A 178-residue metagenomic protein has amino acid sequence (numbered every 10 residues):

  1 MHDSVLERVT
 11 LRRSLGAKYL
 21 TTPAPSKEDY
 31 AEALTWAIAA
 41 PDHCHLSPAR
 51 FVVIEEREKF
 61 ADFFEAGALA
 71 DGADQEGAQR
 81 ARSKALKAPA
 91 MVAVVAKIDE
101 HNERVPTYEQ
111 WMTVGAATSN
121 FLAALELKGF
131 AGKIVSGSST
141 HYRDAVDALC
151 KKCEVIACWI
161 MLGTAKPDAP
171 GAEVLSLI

Functional and structural regions predicted by a protein language model:
M1-A17, K152-I178: C-terminal helix-cap and adjacent tail motif
M1-A88: N-terminal amphipathic, basic helical "cap/leader" segment at the start of enzyme domains
A37, V92, I98-V146: Small-aliphatic-rich amphipathic alpha-helix that forms the alpha element of a beta-alpha
L46-A49, L127, A131, A157: Short secondary-structure junction motifs
E56-E58, K97-I98, T164-P167: Short loop segments at secondary-structure junctions
K87-A90, F130, C153-I156: Short coil/turn connectors at secondary-structure junctions
V146-K152: Short proline/glycine-enriched turn/loop segments at secondary-structure junctions
